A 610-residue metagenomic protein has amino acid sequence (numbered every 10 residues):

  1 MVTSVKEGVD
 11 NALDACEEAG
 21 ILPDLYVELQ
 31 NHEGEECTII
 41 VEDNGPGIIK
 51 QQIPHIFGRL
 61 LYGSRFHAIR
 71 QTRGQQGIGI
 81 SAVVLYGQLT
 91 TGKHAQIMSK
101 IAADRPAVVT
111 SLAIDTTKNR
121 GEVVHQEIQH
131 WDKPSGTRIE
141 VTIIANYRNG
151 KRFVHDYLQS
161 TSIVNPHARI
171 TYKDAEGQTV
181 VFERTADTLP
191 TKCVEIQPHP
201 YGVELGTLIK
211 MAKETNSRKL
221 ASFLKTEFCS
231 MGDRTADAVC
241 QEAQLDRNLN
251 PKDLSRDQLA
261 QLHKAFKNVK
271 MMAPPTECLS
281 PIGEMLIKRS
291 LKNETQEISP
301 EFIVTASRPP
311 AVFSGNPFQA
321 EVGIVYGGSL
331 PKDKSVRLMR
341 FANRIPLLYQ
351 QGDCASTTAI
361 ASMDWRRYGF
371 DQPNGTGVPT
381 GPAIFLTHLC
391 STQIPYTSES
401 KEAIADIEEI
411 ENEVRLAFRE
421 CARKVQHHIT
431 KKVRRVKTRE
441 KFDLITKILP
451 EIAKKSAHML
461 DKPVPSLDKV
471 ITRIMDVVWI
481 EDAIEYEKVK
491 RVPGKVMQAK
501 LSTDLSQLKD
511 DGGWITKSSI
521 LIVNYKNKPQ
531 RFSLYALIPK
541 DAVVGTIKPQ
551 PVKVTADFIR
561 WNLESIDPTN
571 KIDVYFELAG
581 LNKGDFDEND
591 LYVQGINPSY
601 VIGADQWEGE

Functional and structural regions predicted by a protein language model:
M1-E17, Q51-P54, G58, I196-H199 (+1 more regions): Bergerat-fold GHKL ATPase/HATPase_c domain
M1-V27, G79-Y86: Conserved ATP-binding N-box helix of the HATPase_c
C37-T38, K50-Q52, G63-V203, K210 (+1 more regions): GHKL-type ATPase core
D43: Acidic ATP/Mg2+-coordinating residue in the GHKL
V180-G206, T235-A238, R247-L249, S335-T430: GHKL/Bergerat-fold ATPase module
T503-F532: Short beta-strand elements of extracellular/lumenal beta-sandwich folds
Q530-Y575, D605-W607: A surface/secretory-pathway sequence property marking extracellular, secreted, or lumenal proteins enriched
N562-Y600: Low-complexity, intrinsically disordered segments enriched in Ser/Thr together with acidic residues
